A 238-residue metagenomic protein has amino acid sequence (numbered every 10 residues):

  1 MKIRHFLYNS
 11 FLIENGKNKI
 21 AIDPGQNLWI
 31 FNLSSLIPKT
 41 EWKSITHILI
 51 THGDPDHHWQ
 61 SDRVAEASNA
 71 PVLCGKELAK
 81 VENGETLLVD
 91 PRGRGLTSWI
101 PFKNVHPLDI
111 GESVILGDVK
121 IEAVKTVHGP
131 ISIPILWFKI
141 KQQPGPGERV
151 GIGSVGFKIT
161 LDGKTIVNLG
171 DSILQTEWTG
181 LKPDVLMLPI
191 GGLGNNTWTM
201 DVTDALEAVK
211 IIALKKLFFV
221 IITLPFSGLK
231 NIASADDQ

Functional and structural regions predicted by a protein language model:
M1-K43, H47, E148-G170, V185: Conserved beta-strand hairpin/beta-sheet module of binuclear metal-dependent hydrolase folds, prominently
N15-D54, W59-E66, E77-R94, P130-P144 (+1 more regions): Pre-active-site segment of Zn-dependent metallo-hydrolases
I45-I48, V72, L186, L217: Receiver (REC) domain switch-region micro-motif
D54, L78, G111, V127 (+3 more regions): Catalytic metal-binding/acid-base residues of hydrolase active sites
A70-A79, K215-I221: Short internal beta-strands
L73-E112, V124-P130: Glycine/small-residue-rich loop that forms an oxyanion/phosphate-binding "nest" at active or ligand-binding sites
K120-D162, I173-T176: Active-site-proximal loop/helix segment associated with metal-binding centers of metalloenzymes
I173-Q238: Cap/insert and terminal regions of metallo-dependent hydrolase folds
